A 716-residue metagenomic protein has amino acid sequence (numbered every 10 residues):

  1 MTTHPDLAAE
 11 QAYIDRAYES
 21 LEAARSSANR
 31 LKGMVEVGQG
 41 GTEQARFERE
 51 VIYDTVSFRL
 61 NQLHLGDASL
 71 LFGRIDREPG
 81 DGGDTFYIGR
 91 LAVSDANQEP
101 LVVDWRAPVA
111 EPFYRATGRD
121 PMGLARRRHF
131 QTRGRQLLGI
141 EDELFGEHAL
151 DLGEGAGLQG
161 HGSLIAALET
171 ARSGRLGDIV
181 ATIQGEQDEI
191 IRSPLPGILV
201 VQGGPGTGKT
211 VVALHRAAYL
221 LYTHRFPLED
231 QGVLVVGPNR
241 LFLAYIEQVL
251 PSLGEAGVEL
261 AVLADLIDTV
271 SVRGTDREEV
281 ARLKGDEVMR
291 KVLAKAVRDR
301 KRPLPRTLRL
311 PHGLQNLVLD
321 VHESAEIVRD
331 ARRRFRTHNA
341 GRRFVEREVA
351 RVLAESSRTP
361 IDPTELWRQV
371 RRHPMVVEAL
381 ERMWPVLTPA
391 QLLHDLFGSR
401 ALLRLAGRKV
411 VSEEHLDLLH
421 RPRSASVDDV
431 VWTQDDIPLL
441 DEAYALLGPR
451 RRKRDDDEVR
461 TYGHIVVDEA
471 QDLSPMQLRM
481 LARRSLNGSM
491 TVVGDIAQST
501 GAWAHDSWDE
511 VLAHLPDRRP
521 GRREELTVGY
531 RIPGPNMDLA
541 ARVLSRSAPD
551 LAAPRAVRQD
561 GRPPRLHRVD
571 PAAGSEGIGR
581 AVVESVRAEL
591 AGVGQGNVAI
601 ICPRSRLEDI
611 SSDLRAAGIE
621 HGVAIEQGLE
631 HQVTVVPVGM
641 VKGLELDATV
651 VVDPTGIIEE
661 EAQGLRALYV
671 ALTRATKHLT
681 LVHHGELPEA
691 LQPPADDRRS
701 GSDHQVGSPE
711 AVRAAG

Functional and structural regions predicted by a protein language model:
M1-V180, Q184-E189, S702, V706-G716: Extended, charged low-complexity regulatory segments
T2-A24, L65-A68, R133, L150-L152 (+7 more regions): P-loop NTPase Walker
R74, G139, Q391, V492 (+1 more regions): A structural signal for short, well-ordered beta-strand segments and their strand-loop junctions that often border
S94, L221-I465, D472-M480, G488-S489 (+1 more regions): Alpha-helical nucleic-acid-binding subdomain of P-loop helicases immediately C-terminal to the Walker A/P-loop
S163-T170, S424-A425, P520-R522: Short glycine/proline-rich turn/loop motifs
R175, I179, K209-A213, M289 (+3 more regions): Phosphate/oxyanion-binding active-site loops and adjacent basic polyanion-contact surfaces
Q184, D188, R192-L195, A218 (+5 more regions): Amphipathic, well-packed alpha-helical segments that form the structural scaffold of globular domains
F226, D230-Q231, R240-L266, S271-A281 (+2 more regions): Conserved helicase motor core of SF1/SF2 NTP-dependent helicases
